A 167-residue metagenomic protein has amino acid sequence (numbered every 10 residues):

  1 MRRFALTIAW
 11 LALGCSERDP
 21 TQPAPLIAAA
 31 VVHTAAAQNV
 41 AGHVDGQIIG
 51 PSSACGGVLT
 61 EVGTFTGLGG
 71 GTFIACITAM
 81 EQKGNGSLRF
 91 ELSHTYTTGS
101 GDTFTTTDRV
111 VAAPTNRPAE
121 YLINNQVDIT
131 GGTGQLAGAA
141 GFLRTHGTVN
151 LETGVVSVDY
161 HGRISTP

Functional and structural regions predicted by a protein language model:
R2-I8: Sec-dependent signal peptide recognition, specifically the positively charged N-region followed immediately by
A12-G14: C-terminal motif of bacterial Sec signal peptides marking the signal peptidase cleavage site
R18-P167: Beta-strand-enriched cores of mature, soluble protein domains
